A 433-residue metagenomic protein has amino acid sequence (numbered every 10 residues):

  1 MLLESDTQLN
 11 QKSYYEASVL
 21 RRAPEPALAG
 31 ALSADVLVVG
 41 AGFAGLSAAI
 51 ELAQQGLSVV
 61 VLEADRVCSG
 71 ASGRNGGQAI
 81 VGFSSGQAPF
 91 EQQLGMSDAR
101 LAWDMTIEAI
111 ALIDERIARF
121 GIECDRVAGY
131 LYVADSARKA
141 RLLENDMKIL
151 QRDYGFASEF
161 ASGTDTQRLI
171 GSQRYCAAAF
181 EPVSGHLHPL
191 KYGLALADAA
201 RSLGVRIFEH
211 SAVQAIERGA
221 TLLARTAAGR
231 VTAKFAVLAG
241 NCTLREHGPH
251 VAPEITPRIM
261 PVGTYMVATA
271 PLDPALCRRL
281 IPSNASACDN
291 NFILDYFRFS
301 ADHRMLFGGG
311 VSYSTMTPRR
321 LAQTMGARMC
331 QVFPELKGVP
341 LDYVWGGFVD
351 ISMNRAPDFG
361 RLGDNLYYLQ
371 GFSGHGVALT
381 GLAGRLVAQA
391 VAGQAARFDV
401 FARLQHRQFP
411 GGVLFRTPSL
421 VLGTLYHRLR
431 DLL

Functional and structural regions predicted by a protein language model:
M1-V36, Q54: Extreme N-terminal leader/targeting segments of oxidoreductases
L2-S18, S85-E91, E115-G129, V133-A195: Flavin (FAD/FMN) cofactor-binding and adjacent substrate-gating region of FAD-dependent oxidoreductase domains
A34-V61: N-terminal Rossmann-like FAD-binding beta1-loop-alpha1 element of flavoenzymes
Q54-R74: Glycine-rich FAD pyrophosphate-binding loop
R74-D104: Glycine-rich active-site loop/strand segments that organize a redox cofactor
A111, R119-V127, V213, T221 (+2 more regions): Active-site substrate-recognition segment that forms the wall of the catalytic cavity or substrate channel
K148-I149, R174-F235: Helical element adjacent to the flavin cofactor pocket in flavoenzyme catalytic cores
T315-L432: C-terminal catalytic lobe of FAD-dependent flavoproteins
